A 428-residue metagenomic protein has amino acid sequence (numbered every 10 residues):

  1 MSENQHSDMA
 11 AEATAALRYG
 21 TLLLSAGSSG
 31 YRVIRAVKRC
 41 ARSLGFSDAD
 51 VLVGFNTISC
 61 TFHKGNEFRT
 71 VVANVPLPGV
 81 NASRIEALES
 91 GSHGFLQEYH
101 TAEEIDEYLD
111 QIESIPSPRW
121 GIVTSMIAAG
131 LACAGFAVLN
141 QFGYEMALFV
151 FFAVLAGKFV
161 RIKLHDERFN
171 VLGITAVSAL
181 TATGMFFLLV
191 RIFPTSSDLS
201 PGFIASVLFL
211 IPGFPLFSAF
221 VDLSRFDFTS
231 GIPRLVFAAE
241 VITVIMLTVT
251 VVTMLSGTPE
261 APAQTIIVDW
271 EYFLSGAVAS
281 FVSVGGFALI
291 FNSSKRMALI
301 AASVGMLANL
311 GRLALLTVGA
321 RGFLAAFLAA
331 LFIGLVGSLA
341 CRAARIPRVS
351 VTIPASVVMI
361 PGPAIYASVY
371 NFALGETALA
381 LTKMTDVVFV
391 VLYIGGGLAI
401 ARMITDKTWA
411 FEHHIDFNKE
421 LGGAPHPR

Functional and structural regions predicted by a protein language model:
M1-E113: Soluble N-terminal domains of membrane-associated systems
E103-S117, G130-F142, F159-N170, L255-V268 (+3 more regions): Short juxtamembrane and helix-loop transition motifs at transmembrane-helix boundaries in membrane proteins
P118-S218, I290-F291, K295, I300: Core alpha-helical transmembrane segments of integral membrane proteins
A129-A137, V154-F159, L180-L188, I242-T253 (+4 more regions): Hydrophobic core segments of alpha-helical transmembrane domains in multi-pass membrane transport and ion-translocation
A137-A153, D198-P212, A263-A279, G319-F332 (+1 more regions): Structural signature of hydrophobic alpha-helical transmembrane segments
I192-L199, S256-W270, N371-K383: Membrane-interface helix termini and inter-helical loops of multi-pass transporters
G202-V207, S218-F220, S224-I242, E271 (+2 more regions): C-terminal transmembrane helix-loop-helix hairpin of multi-pass membrane proteins
F220-I267, E271-F287: Membrane-embedded hairpin module used as a gating/binding unit in multi-pass transport and secretion proteins
